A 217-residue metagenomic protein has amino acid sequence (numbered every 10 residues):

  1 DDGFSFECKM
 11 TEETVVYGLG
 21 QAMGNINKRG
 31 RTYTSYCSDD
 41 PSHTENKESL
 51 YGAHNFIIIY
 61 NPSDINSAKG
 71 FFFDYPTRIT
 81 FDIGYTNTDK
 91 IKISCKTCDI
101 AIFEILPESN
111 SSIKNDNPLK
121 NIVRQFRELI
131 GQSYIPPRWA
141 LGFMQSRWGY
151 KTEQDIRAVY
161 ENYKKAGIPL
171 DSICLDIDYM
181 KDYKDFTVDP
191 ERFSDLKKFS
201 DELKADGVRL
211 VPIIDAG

Functional and structural regions predicted by a protein language model:
D1-R138, R147-W148, E153, Y160-N162: Catalytic and substrate-binding clefts that recognize carbohydrates or anionic sugar/phosphate headgroups
Y134-G217: Aromatic-lined carbohydrate-binding/catalytic grooves of carbohydrate-active enzymes
